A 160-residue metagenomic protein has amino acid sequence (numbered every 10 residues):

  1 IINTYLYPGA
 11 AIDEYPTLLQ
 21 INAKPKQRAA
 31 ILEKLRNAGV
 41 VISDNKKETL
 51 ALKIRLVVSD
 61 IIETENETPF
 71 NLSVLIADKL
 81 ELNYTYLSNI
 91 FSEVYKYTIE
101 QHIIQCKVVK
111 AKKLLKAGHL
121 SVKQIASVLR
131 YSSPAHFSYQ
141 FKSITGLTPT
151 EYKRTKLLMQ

Functional and structural regions predicted by a protein language model:
I1, I125-A126, S138: Ser/Thr-glycine-rich phosphate-binding loops at phosphate-binding pockets of nucleotides, nucleotide cofactors
I1-K46: DNA-contacting interfaces and partner/effector-binding or oligomerization modules in DNA-centric proteins
A51-E100, G118-S127: DNA-binding recognition helix and immediately preceding turn/loop of helix-turn-helix/winged-helix domains
N83, S132-S133: Short coil turns linking two alpha-helices in DNA-binding domains
L87, F91, H136-F137, F141: Short hydrophobic/aromatic patch on the recognition helix
V94-S132, R154-Q160: Terminal helix-turn-helix DNA-binding modules in bacterial transcription factors
Y139-Q160: …primarily DNA-binding HTH/wHTH and HhH modules…
